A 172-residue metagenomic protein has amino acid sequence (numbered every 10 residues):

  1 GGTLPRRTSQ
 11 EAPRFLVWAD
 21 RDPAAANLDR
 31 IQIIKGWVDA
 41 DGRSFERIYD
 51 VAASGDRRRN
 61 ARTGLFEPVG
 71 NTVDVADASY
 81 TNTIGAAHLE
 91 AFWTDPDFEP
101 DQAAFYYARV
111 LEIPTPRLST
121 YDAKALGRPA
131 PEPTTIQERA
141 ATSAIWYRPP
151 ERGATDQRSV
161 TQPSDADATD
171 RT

Functional and structural regions predicted by a protein language model:
G1-R158, P163-T172: C-terminal functional module detector
